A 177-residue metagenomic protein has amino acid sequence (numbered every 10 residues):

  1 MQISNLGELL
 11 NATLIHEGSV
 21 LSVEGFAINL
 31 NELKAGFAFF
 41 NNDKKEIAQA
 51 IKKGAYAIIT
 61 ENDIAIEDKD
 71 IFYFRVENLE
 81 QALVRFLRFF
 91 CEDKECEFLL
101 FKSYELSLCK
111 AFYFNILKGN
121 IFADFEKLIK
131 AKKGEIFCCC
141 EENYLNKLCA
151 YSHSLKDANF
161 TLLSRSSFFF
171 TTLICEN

Functional and structural regions predicted by a protein language model:
M1-R85, F89: N-terminal leader/targeting and accessory segments in enzymes
L87-N177: Phosphate-binding loop of NTP-binding sites
